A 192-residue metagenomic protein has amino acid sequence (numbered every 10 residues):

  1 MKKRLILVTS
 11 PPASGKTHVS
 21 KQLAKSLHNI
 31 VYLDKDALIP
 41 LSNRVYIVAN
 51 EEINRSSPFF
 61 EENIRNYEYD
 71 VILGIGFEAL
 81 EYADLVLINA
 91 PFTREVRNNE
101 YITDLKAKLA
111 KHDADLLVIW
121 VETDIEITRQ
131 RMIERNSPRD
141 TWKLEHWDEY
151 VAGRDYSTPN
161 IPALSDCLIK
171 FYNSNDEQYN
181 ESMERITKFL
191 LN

Functional and structural regions predicted by a protein language model:
S10: The Walker A (P-loop) glycine that initiates the GxxxxGKT/S ATP-binding motif of P-loop NTPases
S14: ATP-binding Walker
T17: Walker A/P-loop
K21-V71: Conserved substrate/cofactor phosphate-moiety recognition/catalytic segment in nucleotide-dependent phosphotransferases
N63-H112: Glycine-rich phosphate-binding loop used to anchor ATP phosphates in small-molecule kinases, encompassing both
K111-M132: Conserved phosphate-donor/acceptor-positioning beta-strand/loop module used by diverse small-molecule
E122, E134-M183: Small-molecule kinase domains that catalyze NTP-dependent phosphoryl transfer to phosphate-bearing small molecules
